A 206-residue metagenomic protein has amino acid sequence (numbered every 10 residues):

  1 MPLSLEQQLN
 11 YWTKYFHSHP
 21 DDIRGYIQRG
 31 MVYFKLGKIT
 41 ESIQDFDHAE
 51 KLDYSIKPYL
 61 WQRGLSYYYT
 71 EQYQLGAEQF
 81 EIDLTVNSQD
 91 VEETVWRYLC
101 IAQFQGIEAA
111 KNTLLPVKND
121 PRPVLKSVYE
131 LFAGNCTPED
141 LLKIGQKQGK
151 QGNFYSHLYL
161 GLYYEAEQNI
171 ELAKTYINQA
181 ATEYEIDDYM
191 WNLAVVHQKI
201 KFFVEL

Functional and structural regions predicted by a protein language model:
Y15, H48-A49, I82-D83, A180: Canonical positions in the second alpha-helix
P20, Y54, S88, K118-R122 (+2 more regions): Short coil turns that delineate tetratricopeptide repeat
R24, K57-P58, L65, E92 (+4 more regions): Start-of-helix register in tetratricopeptide repeats
K35, Y69, Q103, A166 (+1 more regions): Register position in tetratricopeptide repeats
